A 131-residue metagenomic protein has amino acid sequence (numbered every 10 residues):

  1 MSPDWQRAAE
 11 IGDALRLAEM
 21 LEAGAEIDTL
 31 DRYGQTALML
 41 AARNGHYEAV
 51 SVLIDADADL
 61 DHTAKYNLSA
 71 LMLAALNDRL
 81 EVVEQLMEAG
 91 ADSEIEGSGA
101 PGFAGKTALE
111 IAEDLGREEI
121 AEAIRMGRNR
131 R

Functional and structural regions predicted by a protein language model:
R16, E48-A49, E81-V82, E119-I120: Conserved ankyrin/ankyrin-like repeat signature
